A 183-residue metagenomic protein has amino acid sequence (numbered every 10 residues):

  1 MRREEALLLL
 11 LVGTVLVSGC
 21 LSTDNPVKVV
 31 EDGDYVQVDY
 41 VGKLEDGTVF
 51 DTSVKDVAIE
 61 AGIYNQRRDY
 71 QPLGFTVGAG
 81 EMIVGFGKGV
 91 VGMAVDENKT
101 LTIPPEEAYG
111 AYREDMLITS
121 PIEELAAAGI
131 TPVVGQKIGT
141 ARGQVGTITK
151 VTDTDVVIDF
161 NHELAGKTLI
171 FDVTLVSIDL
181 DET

Functional and structural regions predicted by a protein language model:
R2-L11, L16-T183: FKBP-type peptidyl-prolyl cis-trans isomerases
